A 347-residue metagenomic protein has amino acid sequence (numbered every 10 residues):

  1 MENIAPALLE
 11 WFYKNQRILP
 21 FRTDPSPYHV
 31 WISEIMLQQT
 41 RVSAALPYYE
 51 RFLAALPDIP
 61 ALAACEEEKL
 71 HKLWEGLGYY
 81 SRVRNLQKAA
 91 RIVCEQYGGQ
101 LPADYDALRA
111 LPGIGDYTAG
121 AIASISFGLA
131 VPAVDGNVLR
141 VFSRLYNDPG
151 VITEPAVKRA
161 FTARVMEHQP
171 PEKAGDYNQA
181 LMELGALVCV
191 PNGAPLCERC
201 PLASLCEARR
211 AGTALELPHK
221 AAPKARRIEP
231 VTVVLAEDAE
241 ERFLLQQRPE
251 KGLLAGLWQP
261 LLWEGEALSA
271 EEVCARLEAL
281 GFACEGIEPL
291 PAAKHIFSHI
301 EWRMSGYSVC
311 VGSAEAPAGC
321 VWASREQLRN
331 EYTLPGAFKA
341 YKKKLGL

Functional and structural regions predicted by a protein language model:
M1-I18, T23, A186-L347: Intrinsically disordered, low-complexity, charged terminal extensions of DNA damage-control enzymes
E2-E198, L202-A211, L215, A283 (+1 more regions): Catalytic cores of DNA base-excision repair glycosylases
